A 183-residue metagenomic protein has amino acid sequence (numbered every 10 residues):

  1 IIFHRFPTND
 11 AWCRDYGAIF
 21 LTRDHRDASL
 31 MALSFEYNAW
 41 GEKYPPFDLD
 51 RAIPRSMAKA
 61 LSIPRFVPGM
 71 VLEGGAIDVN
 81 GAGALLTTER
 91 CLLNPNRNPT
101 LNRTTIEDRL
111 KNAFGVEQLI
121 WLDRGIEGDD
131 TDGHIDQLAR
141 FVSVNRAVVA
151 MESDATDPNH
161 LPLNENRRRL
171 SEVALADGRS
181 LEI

Functional and structural regions predicted by a protein language model:
I1-I183: The feature marks the mature, well-folded catalytic cores of soluble enzymes
